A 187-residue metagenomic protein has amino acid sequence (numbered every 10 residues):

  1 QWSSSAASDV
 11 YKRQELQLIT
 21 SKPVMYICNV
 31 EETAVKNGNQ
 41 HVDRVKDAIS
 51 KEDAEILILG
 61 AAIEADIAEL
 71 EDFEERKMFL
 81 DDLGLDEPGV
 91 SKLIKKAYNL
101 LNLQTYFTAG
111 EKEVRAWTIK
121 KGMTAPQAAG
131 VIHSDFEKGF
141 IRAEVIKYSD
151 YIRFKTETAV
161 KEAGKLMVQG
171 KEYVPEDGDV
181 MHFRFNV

Functional and structural regions predicted by a protein language model:
Q1-A7, Y11: Single conserved hydrophobic/aromatic residue that forms the stacking wall/gate of nucleotide- or nucleobase-binding
D9-Q14, V42-D43, P126-G130, V168: Glycine-rich, charged/polar anion/phosphate-binding loops that engage phosphate groups from diverse ligands
Q17-T20, I49-S50, P175: Conserved catalytic network of the ASCE P-loop NTPase/AAA+ motor domain
T20-K22, E32-T33: Extended, charged alpha-helical coiled-coil/arm scaffolds that mediate oligomerization and mechanical coupling in large
M25: Hydrophobic "anchor" residues on beta-strands that sit immediately upstream of conserved functional sites
T33-F107: Canonical P-loop GTPase G-domain recognition
A61, D66-E69, E113-H182: Nucleotide-binding motor/catalytic cores of P-loop/tubulin-like NTPases across gene-expression machines
F185-N186: Short, surface-exposed secondary-structure boundary micro-motifs
